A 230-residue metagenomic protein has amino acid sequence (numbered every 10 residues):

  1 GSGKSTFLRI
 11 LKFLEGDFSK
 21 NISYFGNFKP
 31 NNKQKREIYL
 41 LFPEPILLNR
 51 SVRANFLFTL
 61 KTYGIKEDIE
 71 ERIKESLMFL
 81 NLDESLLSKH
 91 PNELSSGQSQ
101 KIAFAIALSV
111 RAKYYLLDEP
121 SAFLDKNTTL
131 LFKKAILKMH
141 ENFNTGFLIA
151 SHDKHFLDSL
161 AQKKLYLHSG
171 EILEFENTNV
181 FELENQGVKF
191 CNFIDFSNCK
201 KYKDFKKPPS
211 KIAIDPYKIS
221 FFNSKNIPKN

Functional and structural regions predicted by a protein language model:
K12: Helix-to-loop junction immediately C-terminal to a conserved catalytic motif
E44-A54: Conserved catalytic motifs of ABC-family nucleotide-binding domains
D68-L86: Conserved ABC ATPase "signature" region
H90-L94, Q98: Conserved ABC ATPase signature
Y115-E119: Catalytic Walker B motif of ABC-type/P-loop ATPase nucleotide-binding domains
A150-H152: H-loop/switch region of ABC-family ATPase nucleotide-binding domains
D195-N230: Glycine/charge-rich catalytic "coupling/switch" loops of P-loop NTPases
